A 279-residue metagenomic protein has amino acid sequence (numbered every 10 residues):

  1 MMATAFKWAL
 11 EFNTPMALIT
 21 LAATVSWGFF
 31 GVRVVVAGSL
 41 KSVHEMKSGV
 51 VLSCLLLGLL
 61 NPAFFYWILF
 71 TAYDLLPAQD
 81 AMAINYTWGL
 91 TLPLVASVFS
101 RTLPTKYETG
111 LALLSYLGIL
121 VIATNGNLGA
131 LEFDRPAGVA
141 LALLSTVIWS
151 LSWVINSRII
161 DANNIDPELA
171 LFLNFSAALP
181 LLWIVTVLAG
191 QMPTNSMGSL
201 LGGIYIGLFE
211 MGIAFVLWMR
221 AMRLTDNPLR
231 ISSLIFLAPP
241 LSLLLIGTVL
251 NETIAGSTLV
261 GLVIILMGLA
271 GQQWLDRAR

Functional and structural regions predicted by a protein language model:
M1-A3, G38-N85, V121, G207-T225: Specific transmembrane alpha-helical segments of multi-pass solute transporters/efflux pumps, especially DMT/EamA
M1-T24, L59, L117, L128-R158 (+3 more regions): Glycine-/small-residue-enriched transmembrane alpha-helix faces in small-molecule transporters and effluxers
A9, L18, A22, A72 (+6 more regions): Hydrophobic/aromatic residues within transmembrane alpha-helices of multi-pass small-molecule transporters
E11-F64, G89-V95, V147-I155, A170-A189 (+1 more regions): Transmembrane alpha-helices of multi-pass small-molecule transport proteins
F12-T20, M46-V51, T124-I148, V187-Y205 (+1 more regions): Juxtamembrane helix-entry segments on the extracytoplasmic side of multipass membrane proteins
L18-L21, D80-T87, N156-A177, M211-T248: Helix-helix packing/entry segments at the starts of transmembrane helices
F30, P104-G126, L241, S257-D276: Hydrophobic transmembrane alpha-helices of multi-pass small-molecule transport proteins
V34, W88-L113, T225, P239-V260: C-terminal transmembrane-helix exit sites in multi-pass transporters
